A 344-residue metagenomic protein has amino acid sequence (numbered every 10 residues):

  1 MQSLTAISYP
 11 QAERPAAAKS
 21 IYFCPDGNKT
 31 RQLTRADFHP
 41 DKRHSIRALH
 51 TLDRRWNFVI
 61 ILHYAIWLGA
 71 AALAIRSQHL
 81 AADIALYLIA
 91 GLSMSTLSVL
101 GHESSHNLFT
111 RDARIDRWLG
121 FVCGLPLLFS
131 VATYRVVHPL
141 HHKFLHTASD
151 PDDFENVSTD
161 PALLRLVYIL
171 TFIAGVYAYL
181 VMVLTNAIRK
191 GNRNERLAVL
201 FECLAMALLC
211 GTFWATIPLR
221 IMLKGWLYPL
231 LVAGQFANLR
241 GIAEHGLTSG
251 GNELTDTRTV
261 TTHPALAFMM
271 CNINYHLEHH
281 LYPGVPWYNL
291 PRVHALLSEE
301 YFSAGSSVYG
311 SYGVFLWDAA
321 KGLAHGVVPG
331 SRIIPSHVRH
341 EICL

Functional and structural regions predicted by a protein language model:
M1-S93, L125-K224, W287-L344: Non-catalytic, topology-defining segments of multipass membrane proteins
L49, F109-L128, D150-L164, N252-L266: Juxtamembrane helix-capping/reentrant segments at transmembrane boundaries
A70, S105, F109-T110, N252 (+1 more regions): Active-site-flanking alpha-helical
I75-G101, V122-A132, L230-G234, T261-N272: Membrane-embedded alpha-helical segments that form the functional core of polytopic membrane enzymes, especially those
G91-G101, S130-Y134, A178-L180, G225-N252 (+1 more regions): Transmembrane alpha-helical segments that form the membrane-embedded catalytic/substrate-channel core of multi-pass
L97-H106, Y134-H146, R240-L247, M269-V285: Histidine-centered catalytic micro-motifs
A113-R117, F121, K143, V167-Y179 (+3 more regions): Juxtamembrane/interfacial segments around transmembrane helices
K190-T248, T257-Y275, P283, W287: C-terminal membrane-associated helical module and adjoining short loops/tails
